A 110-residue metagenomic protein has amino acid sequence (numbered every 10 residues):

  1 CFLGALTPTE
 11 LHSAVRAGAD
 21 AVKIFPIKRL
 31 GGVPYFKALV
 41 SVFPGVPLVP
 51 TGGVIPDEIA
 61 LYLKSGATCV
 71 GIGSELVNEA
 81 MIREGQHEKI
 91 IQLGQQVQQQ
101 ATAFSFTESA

Functional and structural regions predicted by a protein language model:
F2, D20-A21, P47-V49, C69: Structural preference for beta-strand elements that scaffold enzyme active sites
L3-P8, I27-L30, V49-P56: Glycine-rich beta-to-alpha transition loops that act as phosphate-gripper elements at the mouths of alpha/beta enzyme
L6-V22, G32-V42: Anionic-ligand binding region
T9-A17, P44, V54-V70: Catalytic cores of alpha/beta
L11, K23-G32, A67-H87: Glycine-rich phosphate-binding active-site loops on the catalytic face of alpha/beta enzymes
L11, V33-F36, I59-A60, G94-Q98: Generic structural signal for well-ordered alpha-helices, preferentially at hydrophobic/aromatic core positions
F43-V46, T51, E88-K89: Short acidic, glycine/proline-enriched helix-loop-strand junctions
L63, A80-A110: C-terminal helical cap(s) of enzyme catalytic domains, especially alpha/beta-barrels
